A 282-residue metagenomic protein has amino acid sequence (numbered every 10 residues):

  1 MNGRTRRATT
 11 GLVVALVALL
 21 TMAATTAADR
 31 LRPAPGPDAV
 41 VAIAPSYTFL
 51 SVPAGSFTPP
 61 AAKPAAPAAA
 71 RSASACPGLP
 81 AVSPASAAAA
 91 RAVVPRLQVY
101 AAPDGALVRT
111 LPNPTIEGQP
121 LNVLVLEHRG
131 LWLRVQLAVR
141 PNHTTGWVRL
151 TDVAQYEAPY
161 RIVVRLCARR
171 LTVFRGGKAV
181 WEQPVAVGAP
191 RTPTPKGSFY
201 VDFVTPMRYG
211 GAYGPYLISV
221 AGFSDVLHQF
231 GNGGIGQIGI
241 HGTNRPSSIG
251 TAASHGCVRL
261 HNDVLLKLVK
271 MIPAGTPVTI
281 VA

Functional and structural regions predicted by a protein language model:
M1-L16: N-terminal export and membrane-targeting signals
V17-D29: Hydrophobic alpha-helical membrane-insertion segments, chiefly the h-region of N-terminal signal peptides
P33-L124: Beta-loop motif signature
A44-Y47, V94-R96, P120, G130-W132 (+8 more regions): Extracytoplasmic
G105-A106, V139-H143, G177-W181, G275: Short, surface-exposed beta-strand-loop junctions and turns on beta-sheet-rich folds
P112-T151: SH3/SH3-like beta-barrel superfamily modules
V139, D152-R161, E182, A189-S198 (+1 more regions): Exported/periplasmic cell-wall-interacting domains
L171: Gly/Thr-rich phosphate-binding beta-strand-loop-beta motif of the actin/hexokinase/Hsp70
